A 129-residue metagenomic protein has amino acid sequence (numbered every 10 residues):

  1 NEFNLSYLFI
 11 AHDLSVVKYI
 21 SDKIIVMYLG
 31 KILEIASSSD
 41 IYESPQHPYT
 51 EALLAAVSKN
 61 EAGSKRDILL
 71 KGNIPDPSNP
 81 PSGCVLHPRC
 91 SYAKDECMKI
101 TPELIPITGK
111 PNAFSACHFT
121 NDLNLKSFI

Functional and structural regions predicted by a protein language model:
N1-R66: P-loop NTP-binding/switch modules centered on Walker-like glycine-rich loops
S37-I129: Short catalytic/signature loops enriched in Gly
